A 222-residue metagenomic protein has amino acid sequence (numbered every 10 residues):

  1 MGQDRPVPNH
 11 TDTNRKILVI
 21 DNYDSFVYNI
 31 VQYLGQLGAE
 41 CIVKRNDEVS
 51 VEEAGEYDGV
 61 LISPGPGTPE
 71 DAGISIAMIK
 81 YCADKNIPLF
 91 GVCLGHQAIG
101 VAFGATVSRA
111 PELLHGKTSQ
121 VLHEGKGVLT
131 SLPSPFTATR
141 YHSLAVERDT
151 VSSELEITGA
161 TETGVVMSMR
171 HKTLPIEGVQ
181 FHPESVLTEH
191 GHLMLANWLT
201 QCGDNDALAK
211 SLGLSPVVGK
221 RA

Functional and structural regions predicted by a protein language model:
G2, V186-A222: Acyltransferase
R15-L37: Short, charged N-terminal beta->alpha structural module
K16, E56-S131, P135-T137, L195-A196: Cysteine-nucleophile active-site neighborhood
E40-N46: Short hydrophobic/Thr-rich beta-strand motif most characteristic of the beta2 strand and flanking loop of CheY-like
E48-Y57, T150: Short amphipathic alpha-helix with an adjacent loop that forms part of the alpha/beta core around
C93, H142, H182: Histidine-centered divalent metal-coordination motifs
G125-L174: Catalytic beta-strand/loop cores that center a nucleophilic Ser/Cys/Thr and support acyl-enzyme chemistry
P135, G178-E189: Phosphate-binding/catalytic loops
